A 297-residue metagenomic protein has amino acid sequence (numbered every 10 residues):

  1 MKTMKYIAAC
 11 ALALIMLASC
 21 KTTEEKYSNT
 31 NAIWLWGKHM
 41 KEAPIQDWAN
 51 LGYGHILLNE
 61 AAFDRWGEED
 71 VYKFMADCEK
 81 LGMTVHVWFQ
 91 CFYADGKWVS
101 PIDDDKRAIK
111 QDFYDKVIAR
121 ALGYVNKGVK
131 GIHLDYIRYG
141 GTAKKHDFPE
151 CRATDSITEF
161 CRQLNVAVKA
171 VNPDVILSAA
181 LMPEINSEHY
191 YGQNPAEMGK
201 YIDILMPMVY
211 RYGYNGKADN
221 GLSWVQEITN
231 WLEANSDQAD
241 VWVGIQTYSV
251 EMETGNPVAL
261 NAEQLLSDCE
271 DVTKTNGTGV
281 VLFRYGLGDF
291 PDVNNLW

Functional and structural regions predicted by a protein language model:
N29-W36, H86-Q90, T154-G192, Q238-V250 (+1 more regions): Aromatic-lined carbohydrate-recognition surfaces of secreted/lumenal glycan-active proteins
W34-N50, K110-V125, N186-M198, P257-T273: Short, acidic/polar
K38-D64, N126-G131, I204, V272-V280: Catalytic domains of carbohydrate-active enzymes, especially glycoside hydrolases
P44-I45, H55-A94, T142-L177, L222: Aromatic-lined substrate-binding rim segments of carbohydrate-active enzymes
L58-A61, K130, D135, Y191-S223 (+1 more regions): Aromatic- and acid-rich polysaccharide-binding/catalytic face of secreted or lumenal carbohydrate-active enzymes
V71-A76, T84-K127, L266-C269, R284: Active-site-adjacent "subsite" loops/lids of carbohydrate-active enzymes
F113-C151, G279-V281: Active-site groove signature of glycoside hydrolases
R120, V129, V209-G221, W231 (+1 more regions): Substrate-binding cleft of secreted/luminal carbohydrate-active enzymes
